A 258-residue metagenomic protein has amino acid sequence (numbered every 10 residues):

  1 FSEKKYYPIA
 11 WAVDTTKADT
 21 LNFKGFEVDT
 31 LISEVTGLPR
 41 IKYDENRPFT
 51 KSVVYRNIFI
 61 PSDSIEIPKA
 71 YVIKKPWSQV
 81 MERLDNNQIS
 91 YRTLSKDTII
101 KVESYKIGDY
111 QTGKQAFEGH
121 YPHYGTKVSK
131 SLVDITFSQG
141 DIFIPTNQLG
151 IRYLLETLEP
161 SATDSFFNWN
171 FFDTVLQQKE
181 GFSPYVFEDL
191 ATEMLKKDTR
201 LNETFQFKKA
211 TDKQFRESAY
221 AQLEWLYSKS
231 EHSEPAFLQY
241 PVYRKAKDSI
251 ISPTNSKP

Functional and structural regions predicted by a protein language model:
F1-V102, K106: Hard-cation-handling environments
Y6-Y7, Y43, Y55, Y71 (+10 more regions): Sequence-level detector for tyrosine residue identity
D14, D19, D29, D44 (+14 more regions): Acidic-enriched, low-complexity/disordered segments with a strong bias for Aspartate over Glutamate
V28, E34-T50, R56-I67, K74 (+1 more regions): Long hydrophobic alpha-helices with heptad-repeat/coiled-coil character
G37-K42, G113-V128, S183-V186, K197-N202 (+2 more regions): Flexible coil/linker segments and helix-coil junctions enriched in charged and small residues
S64, M81-R152, E156-T163: Substrate-recognition/cap regions that form aromatic- and gly/pro-loop-enriched pockets for small-molecule ligands
G150-Y153, L158-N255: Accessory, solvent-exposed terminal regions and/or long lumenal/extracellular loops of proteins
